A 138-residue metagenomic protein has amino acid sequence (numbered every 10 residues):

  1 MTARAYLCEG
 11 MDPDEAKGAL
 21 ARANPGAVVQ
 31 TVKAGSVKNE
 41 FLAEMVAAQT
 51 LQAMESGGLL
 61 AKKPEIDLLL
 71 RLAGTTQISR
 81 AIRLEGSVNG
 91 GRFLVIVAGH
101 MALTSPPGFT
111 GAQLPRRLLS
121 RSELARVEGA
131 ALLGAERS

Functional and structural regions predicted by a protein language model:
T2-L59: N-terminal interaction modules that seed assembly of large macromolecular complexes
K17, A21, S79-I82, L103-P106: Generic detector of well-ordered alpha-helical segments enriched in charged/polar residues, highlighting helical
K33, K63-T75, S105-F109, R126-V127 (+1 more regions): Residue-level signal for functionally critical sites in structured catalytic/ligand-binding pockets
V37-V97: Ordered, amphipathic secondary-structure segments that act as subunit-interaction surfaces in large macromolecular
L84-S138: Glycine-rich, aromatic-bearing surface loops/beta-hairpins
